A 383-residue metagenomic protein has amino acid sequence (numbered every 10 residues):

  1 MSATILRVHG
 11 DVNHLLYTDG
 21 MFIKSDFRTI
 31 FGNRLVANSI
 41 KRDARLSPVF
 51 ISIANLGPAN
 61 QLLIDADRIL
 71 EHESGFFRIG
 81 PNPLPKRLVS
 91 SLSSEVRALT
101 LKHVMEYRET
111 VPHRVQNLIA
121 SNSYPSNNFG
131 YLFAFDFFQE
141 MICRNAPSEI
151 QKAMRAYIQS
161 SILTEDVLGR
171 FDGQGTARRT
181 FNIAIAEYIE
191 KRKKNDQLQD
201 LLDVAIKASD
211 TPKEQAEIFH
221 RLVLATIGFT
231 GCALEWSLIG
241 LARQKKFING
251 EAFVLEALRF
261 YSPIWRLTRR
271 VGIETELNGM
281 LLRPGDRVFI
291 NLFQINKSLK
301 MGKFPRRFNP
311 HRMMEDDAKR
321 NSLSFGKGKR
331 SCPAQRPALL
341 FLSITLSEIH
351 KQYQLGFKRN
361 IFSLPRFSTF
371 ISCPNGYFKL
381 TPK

Functional and structural regions predicted by a protein language model:
M1-F77: N-terminal membrane-proximal hinge/A-helix region immediately C-terminal to the signal-anchor transmembrane segment
N13-V36, I248-M280, F289, L299: Conserved cytochrome P450 K-helix E-x-x-R motif and the immediately C-terminal K′/meander segment
R45-P48, H113, N117-E140, Q151-K152 (+1 more regions): Cytochrome P450
I51-G57, A66-P112, S126-G130, N145-A153 (+1 more regions): Cytochrome P450
A66-D67, N291-D317: Conserved cytochrome P450 K-helix/beta-meander segment immediately N-terminal to the heme-binding cysteine loop
A153-K213, L292: Cytochrome P450 catalytic core segment centered on helix I
D203-A257, L342: Central I-helix of cytochrome P450 enzymes
M313-C373: Cytochrome P450 heme-thiolate "Cys pocket" and heme-binding signature region
